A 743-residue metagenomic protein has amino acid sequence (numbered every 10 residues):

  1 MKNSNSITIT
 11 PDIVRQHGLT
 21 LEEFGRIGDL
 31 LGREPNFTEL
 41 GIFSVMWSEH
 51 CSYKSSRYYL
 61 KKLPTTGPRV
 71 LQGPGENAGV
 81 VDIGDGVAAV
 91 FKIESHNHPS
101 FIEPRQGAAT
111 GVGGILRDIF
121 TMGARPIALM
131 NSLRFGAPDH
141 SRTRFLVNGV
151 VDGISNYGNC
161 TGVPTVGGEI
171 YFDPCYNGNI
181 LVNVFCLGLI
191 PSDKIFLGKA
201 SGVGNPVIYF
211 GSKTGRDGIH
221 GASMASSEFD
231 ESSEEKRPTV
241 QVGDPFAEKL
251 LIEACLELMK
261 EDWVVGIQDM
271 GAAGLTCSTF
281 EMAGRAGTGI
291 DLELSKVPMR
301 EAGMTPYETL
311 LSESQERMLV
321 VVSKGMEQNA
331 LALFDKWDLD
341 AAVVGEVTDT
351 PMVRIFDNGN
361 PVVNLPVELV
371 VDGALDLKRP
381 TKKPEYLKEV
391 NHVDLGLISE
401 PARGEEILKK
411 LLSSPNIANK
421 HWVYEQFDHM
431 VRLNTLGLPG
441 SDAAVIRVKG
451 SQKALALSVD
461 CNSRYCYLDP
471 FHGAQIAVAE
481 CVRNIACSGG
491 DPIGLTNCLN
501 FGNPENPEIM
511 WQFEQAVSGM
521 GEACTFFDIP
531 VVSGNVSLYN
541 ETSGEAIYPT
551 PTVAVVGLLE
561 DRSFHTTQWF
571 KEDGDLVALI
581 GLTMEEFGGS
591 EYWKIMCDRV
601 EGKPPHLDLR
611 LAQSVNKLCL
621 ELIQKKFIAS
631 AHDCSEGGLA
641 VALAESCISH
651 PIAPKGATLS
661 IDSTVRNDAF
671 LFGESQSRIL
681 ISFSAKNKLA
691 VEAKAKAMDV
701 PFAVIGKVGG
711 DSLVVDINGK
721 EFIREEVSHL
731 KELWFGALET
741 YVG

Functional and structural regions predicted by a protein language model:
M1-G743: Glycine/proline-enriched, intrinsically flexible loops and inter-domain linkers
